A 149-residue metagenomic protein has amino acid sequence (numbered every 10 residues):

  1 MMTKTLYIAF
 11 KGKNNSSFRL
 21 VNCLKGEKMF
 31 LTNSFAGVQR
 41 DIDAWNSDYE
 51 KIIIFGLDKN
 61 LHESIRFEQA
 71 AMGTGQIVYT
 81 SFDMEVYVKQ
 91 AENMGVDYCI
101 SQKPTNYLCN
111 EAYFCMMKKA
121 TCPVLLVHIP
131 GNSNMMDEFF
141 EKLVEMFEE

Functional and structural regions predicted by a protein language model:
M1-Y107, M116-T121, P130-G131, E141 (+1 more regions): N-terminal catalytic or cofactor-binding beta/alpha core of small enzyme domains
L126, M136-L143: Short terminal or interdomain "cap/linker" segment that borders an active site or interface and mediates
